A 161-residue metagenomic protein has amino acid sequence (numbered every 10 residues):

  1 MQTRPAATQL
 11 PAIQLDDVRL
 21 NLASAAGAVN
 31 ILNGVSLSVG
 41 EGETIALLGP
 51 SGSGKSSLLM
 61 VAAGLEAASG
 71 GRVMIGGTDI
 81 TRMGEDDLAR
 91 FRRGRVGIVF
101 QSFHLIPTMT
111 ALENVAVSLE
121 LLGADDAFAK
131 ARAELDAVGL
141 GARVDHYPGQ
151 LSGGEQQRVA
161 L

Functional and structural regions predicted by a protein language model:
M1-A7: Pre-NBD coupling/linker segments of ABC/ABC-like ATPases
L10-L161: ABC family nucleotide-binding domain
